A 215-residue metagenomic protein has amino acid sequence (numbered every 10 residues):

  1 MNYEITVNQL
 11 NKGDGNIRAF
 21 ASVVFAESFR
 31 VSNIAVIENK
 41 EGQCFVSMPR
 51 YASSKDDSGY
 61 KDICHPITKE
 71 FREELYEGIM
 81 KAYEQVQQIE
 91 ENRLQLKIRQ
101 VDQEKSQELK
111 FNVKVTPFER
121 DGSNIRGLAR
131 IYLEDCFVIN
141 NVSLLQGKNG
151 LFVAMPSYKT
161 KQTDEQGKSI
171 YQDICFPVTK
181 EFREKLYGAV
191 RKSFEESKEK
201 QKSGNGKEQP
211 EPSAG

Functional and structural regions predicted by a protein language model:
M1-G215: Single-stranded nucleic acid-binding surfaces, predominantly the OB-fold ssDNA-binding core
